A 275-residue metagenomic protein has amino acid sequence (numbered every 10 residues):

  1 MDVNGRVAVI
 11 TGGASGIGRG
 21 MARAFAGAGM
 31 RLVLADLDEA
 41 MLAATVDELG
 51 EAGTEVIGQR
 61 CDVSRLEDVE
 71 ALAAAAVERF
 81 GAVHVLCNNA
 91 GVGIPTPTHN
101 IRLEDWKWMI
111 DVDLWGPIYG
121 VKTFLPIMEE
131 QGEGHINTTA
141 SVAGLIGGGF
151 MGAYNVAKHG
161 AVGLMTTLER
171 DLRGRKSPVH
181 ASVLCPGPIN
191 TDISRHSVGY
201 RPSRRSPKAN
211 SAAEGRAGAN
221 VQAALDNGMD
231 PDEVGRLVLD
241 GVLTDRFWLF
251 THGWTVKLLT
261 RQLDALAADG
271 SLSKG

Functional and structural regions predicted by a protein language model:
D2-V33: Canonical Rossmann dinucleotide-binding motif of NAD(H)/NADP(H)-dependent dehydrogenases/reductases, specifically
A28-T45: Conserved glycine-rich Rossmann-like NAD(P)H-binding loop of the short-chain dehydrogenase/reductase
E39-A40, R60-A71, L103: The beta1-alpha1 cofactor-binding region of Rossmann-like NAD(H)/NADP(H)-dependent oxidoreductases
P97-T98, R102-K107: Substrate-binding pocket helix/loop in short-chain dehydrogenase/reductase
V121, A157: Active-site helix of classical SDR
S141: Residue(s) in the substrate-gating loop at a strand-loop-helix junction that position the organic substrate next
R173-L249: SDR active-site lid
